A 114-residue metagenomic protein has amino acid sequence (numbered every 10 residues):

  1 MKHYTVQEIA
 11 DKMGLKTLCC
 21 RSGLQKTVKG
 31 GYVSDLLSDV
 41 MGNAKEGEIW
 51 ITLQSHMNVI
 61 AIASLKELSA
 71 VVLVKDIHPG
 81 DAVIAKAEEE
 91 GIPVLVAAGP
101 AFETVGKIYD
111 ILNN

Functional and structural regions predicted by a protein language model:
M1-R21: N-terminal, charge-rich interaction modules
Q25-K26, S34-I49, L53-N114: Feature captures the catalytic cores and cofactor-binding loops of soluble hydro-lyases/lyases that act on carboxylate
G31: The Walker A/P-loop phosphate-binding site
